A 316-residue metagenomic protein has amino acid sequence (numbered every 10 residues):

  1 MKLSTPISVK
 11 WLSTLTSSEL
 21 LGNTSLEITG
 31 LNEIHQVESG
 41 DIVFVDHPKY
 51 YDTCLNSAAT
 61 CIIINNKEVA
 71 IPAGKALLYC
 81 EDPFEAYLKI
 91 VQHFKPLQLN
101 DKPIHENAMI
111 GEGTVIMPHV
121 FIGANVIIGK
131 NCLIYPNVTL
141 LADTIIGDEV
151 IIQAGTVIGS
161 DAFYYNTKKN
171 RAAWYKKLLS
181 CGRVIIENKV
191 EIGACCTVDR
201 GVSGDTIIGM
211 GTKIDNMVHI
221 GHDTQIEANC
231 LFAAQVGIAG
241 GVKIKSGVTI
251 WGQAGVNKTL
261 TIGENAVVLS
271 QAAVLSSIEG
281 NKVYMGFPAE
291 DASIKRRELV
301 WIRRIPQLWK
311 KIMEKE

Functional and structural regions predicted by a protein language model:
M1-K102, E106-N107, E149, G155-T156 (+4 more regions): Terminal amphipathic alpha-helical/low-complexity segments used for targeting or macromolecular assembly
F44, K102-D291: Structural signal for interior beta-strand "rungs" in well-ordered beta-sheet cores of soluble enzyme domains
